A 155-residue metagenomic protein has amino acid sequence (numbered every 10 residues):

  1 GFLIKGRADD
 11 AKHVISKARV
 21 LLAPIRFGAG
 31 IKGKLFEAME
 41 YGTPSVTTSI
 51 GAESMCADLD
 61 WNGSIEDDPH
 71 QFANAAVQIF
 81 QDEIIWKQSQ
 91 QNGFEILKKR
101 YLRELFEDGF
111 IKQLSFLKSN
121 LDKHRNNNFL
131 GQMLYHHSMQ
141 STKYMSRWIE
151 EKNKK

Functional and structural regions predicted by a protein language model:
G1-H13: Nucleotide-activated donor-binding/catalytic signature segment of Leloir-type glycosyltransferases, i.e., the conserved
F2, S16-G30, T43: Acidic donor-binding loop of glycosyltransferase active sites
A11-K12, G28-I31, G51-C56: Short glycine/proline-enriched, acidic/aromatic patches that form the donor-sugar handling elements
K34-A38, P44-T48: Short hydrophobic beta-strand element within catalytic cores of glycosyltransferases and related nucleotide-activated
S49-D60, S64-I65: Short acidic/histidine- and often glycine-rich active-site loop of Leloir-type glycosyltransferases that engages
N62-H70, Q78-E83: Conserved acidic donor-binding segment of nucleotide-sugar-dependent glycosyltransferases
I85-Q88, N92-K155: C-terminal amphipathic helix plus adjacent low-complexity, charged tail appended to glycosyltransferase catalytic
